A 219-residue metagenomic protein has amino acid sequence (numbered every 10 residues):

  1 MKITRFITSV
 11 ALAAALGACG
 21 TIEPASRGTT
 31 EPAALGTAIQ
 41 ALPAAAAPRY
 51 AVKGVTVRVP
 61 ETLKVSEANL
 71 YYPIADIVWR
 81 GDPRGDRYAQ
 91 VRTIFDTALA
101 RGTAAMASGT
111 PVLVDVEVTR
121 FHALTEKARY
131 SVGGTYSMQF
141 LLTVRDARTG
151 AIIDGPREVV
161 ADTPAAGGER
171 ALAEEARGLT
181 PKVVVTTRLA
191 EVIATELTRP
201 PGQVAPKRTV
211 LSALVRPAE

Functional and structural regions predicted by a protein language model:
M1-T8: Bacterial N-terminal signal peptides that target proteins for export
K2, G20-Y88, G202-E219: A structural "domain/chain start" motif
A15-A18: C-terminal motif of bacterial Sec signal peptides marking the signal peptidase cleavage site
P24, A171-E219: C-terminal/domain-edge helix-coil "capping" segments
E61, V118-R120, R157-V160: A mature extracytoplasmic/lumenal domain signature
L70-G85, I152-V192: Short secondary-structure boundary motifs at beta->alpha junctions and helix caps
R92, D96-T103, T186, A190 (+1 more regions): Extracytoplasmic/secreted envelope proteins and their assembly/folding machinery, especially bacterial periplasmic
A105-I153: Surface-exposed short loop/turn segments
